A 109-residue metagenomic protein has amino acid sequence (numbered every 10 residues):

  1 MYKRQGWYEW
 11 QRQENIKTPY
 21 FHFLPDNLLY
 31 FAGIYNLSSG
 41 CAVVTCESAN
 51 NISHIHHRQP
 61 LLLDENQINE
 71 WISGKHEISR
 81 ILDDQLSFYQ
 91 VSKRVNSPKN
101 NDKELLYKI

Functional and structural regions predicted by a protein language model:
K3-I109: A structured binding-face within diverse protein domains that lines the active/interaction site
